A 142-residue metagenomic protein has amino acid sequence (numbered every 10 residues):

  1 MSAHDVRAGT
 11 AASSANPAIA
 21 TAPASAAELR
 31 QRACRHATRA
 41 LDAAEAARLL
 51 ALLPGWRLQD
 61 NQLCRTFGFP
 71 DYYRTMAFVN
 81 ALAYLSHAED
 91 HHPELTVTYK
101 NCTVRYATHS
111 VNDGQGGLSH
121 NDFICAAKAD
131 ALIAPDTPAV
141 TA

Functional and structural regions predicted by a protein language model:
M1-A142: Charge-rich alpha-helical segments
